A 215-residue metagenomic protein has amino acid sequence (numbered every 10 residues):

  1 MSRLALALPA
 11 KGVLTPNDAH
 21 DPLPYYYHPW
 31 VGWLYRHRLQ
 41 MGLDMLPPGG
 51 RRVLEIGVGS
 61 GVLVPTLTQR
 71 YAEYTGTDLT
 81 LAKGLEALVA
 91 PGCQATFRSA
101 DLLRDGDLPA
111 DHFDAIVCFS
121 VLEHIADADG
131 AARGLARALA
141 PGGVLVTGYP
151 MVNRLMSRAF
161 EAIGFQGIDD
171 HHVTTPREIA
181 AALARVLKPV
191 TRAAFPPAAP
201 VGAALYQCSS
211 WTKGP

Functional and structural regions predicted by a protein language model:
M1-P109, A115, A132, T147 (+2 more regions): Conserved N-terminal segment of class I S-adenosyl-L-methionine
A115-V121: A short beta-strand submotif of the Rossmann-like class I SAM-dependent methyltransferase core that lines
I125-D129, Y149: A structural helix-start
A126, L155-M156, P200: Glycine/Thr-rich phosphate-binding loops of Rossmann-like dinucleotide-binding domains
D129-P141: A short glycine-rich, Lys/Arg-flanked "PGG" loop and its adjoining helix->strand segment in the class I
G143-Y149: Conserved beta-strand signature within the Rossmann-like core of class I S-adenosyl-L-methionine
V152-D170: Short, glycine-/aromatic-enriched active-site segment of Class I SAM-dependent methyltransferases
